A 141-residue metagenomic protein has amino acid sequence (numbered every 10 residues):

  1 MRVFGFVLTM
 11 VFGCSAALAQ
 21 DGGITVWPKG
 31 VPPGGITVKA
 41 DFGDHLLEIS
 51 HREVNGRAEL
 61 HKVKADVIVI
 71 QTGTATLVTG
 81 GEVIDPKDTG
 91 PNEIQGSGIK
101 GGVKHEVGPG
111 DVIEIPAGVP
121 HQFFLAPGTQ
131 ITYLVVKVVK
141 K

Functional and structural regions predicted by a protein language model:
V3-F6, G13-V63: A short, N-terminal "cap"/entry segment at the start of jelly-roll beta-barrel domains of the cupin/DSBH fold
I49, L77-T79, Y133: Short hydrophobic/aromatic-rich beta-strand segments that constitute the beta-sheet cores of beta-sandwich/beta-barrel
E59, D66-V69, K104-H105, V112-I113: His/acidic/aromatic-lined binding-pocket segments of jelly-roll/cupin-type domains and related regulatory beta-sandwich
K62-V83, P91-G98: Short, conserved beta-strand element in jelly-roll/cupin
V83-D85, T129-Q130: Short, surface-exposed beta-strand-loop junctions and turns on beta-sheet-rich folds
E106-A126: Conserved metal-binding segment of the jelly-roll/cupin
G128-K141: A short hydrophobic beta-strand segment most commonly corresponding to one strand of the jelly-roll/cupin
